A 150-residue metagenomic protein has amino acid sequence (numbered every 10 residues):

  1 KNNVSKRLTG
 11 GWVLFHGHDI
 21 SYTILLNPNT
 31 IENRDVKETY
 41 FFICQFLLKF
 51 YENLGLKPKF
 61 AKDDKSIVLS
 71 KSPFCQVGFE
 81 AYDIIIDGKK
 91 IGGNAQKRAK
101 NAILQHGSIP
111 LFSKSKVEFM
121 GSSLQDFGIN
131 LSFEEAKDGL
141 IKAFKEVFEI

Functional and structural regions predicted by a protein language model:
K1-D35: N-terminal lobe of the biotin/lipoate ligase/transferase fold
G17-D19, F79, L104: Short, solvent-exposed loop/turn segments at the edges of secondary structure
Y22-I24, D83-I84, G107-I109: A structural signal for short, well-ordered beta-strand segments
T23-Y40, S122-L131: Short histidine-centered catalytic/ligand-binding loop motif
I43-S70, A99-I150: Long, positively charged amphipathic alpha-helical accessory segments at protein N-termini or as interdomain linkers
K65, L69-A81, I85: Structured beta-strand/loop patches that form or line metal/cofactor-binding pockets in enzymes
